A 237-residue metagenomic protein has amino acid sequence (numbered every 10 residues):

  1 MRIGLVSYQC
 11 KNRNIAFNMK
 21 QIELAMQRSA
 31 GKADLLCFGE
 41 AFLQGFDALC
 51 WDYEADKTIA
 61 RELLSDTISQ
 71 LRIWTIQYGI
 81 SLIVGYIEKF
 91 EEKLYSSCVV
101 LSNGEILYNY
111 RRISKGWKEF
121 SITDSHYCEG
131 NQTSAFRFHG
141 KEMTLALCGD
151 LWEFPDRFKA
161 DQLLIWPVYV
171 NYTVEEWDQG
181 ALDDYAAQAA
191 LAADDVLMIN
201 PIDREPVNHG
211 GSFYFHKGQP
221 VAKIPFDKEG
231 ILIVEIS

Functional and structural regions predicted by a protein language model:
M1-L35: N-terminal glycine-/serine-/threonine-rich phosphate-binding loop
M1-N14, A135, G140-D150, I165: Active-site-proximal beta-strand elements of phosphoester/diester hydrolases
G4, V99-L101, F213, L232-V234: Conserved hydrophobic/aromatic positions in well-ordered beta-strands
Q9, F42, I87-E88, D150-W152 (+2 more regions): Catalytic metal-binding/acid-base residues of hydrolase active sites
L24-S102, Y172-D194: Cys-nucleophile CN-hydrolase/nitrilase-fold catalytic domain and related Cys-dependent amidase chemistry that acts on
L63-S81, W152-G230: CN hydrolase (nitrilase-like) catalytic-core segments centered on the catalytic cysteine and neighboring Lys/Glu
K89-K159, T173-L182, I236-S237: Active-site catalytic loop in hydrolytic enzyme cores
S97, N109-R111, W166, K223-P225 (+1 more regions): Residue-level detector of high-confidence beta-strand sites
